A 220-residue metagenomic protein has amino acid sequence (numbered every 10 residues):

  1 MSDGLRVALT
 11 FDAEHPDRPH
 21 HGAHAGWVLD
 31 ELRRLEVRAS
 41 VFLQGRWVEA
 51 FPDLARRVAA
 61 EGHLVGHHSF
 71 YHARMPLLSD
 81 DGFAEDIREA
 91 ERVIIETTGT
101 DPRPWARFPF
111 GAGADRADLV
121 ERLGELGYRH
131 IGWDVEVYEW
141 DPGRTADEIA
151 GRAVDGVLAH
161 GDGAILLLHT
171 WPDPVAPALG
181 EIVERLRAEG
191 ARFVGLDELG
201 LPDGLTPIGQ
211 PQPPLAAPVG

Functional and structural regions predicted by a protein language model:
M1-L77, G82, D86-T98, P102-R103: Active-site beta->alpha N-cap acidic-glycine motif
E31, E49-D53, Y71-G209: Catalytic domains of cell-wall/extracellular-matrix polysaccharide-remodeling enzymes, centered on de-N-acetylation
L205-G220: Ligand-binding grooves and catalytic loops that recognize ribose/phosphate and carbohydrate rings, and esterified lipid
